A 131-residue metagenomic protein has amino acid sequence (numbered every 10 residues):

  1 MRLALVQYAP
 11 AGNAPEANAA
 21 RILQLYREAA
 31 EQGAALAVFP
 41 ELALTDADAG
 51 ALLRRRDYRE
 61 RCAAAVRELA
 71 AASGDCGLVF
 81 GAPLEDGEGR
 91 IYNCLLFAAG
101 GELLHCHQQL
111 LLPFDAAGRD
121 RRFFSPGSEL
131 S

Functional and structural regions predicted by a protein language model:
M1-S131: Enzyme catalytic cores with a strong preference for nitrogen-chemistry domains
